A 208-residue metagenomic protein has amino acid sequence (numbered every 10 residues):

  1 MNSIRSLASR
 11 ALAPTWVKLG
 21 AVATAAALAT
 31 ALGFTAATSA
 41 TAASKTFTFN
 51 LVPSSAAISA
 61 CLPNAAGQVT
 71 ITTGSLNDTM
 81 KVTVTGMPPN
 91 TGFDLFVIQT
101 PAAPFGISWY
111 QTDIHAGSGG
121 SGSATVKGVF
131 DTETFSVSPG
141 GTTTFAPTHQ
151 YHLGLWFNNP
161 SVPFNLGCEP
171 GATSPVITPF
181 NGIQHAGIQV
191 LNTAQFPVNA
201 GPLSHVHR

Functional and structural regions predicted by a protein language model:
M1-W16: N-terminal secretory signal peptides that target proteins for export/translocation
T15, S39-A43: Eukaryotic non-globular interaction segments with acidic/serine-rich, low-complexity composition and alpha-helical
V17-A21: Short, hydrophobic alpha-helical membrane anchors of single-pass surface/secreted proteins
V22, A29-S39: C-terminal segment of classical bacterial N-terminal signal peptides
T24-A26, T79: Short, functionally important structural connectors and interaction interfaces within domains
A42-R208: N-terminal leader/targeting pre-sequences
